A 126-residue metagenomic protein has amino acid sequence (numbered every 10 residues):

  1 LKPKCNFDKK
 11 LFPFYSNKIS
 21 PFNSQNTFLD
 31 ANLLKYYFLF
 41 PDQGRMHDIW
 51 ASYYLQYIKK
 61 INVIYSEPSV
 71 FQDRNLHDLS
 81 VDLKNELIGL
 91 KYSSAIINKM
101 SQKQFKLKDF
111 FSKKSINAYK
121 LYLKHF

Functional and structural regions predicted by a protein language model:
L1-P41, R45, I58-F126: Terminal low-complexity segments of carbohydrate-biosynthetic enzymes
D48: Acidic active-site catalytic centers that drive phospho-/nucleotidyl reactions and related ester hydrolyses
A51-Y54: Short active-site alpha-helical segment characteristic of glycosyltransferases and processive polysaccharide synthases
